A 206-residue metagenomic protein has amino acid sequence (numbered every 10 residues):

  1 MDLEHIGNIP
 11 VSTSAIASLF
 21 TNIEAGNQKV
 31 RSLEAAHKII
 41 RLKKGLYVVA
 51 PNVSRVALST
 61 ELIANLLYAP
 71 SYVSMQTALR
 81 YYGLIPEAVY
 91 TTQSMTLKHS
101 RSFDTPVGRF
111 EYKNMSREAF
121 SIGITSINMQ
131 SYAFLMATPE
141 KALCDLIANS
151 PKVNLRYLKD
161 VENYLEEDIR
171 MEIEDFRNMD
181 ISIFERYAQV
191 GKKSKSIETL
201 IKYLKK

Functional and structural regions predicted by a protein language model:
M1-P70, P106: Short beta-edge/loop segments at beta->alpha junctions of small alpha/beta modules that act as binding/recognition
T13, M75, P139-E140: Structural motif detector for alpha-helix initiation sites
S14, E24, Q28, L58 (+3 more regions): Generic alpha-helical secondary structure signal
T21, G83, A148-K152: Hydrophobic/aromatic-lined pockets within catalytic cores
A35-A36, R80-Y81, N178: Residues at alpha-helix termini
R41-A50, T60-A119: Short gly/ser-rich loop at a beta-strand->alpha-helix junction or flexible surface loop bordering the NTP-binding
A57-T60, S121-S126: Acidic/polar active-site rim loop that often engages polyanionic ligands
I124-K206: Hydrophobic alpha-helical interaction segments
